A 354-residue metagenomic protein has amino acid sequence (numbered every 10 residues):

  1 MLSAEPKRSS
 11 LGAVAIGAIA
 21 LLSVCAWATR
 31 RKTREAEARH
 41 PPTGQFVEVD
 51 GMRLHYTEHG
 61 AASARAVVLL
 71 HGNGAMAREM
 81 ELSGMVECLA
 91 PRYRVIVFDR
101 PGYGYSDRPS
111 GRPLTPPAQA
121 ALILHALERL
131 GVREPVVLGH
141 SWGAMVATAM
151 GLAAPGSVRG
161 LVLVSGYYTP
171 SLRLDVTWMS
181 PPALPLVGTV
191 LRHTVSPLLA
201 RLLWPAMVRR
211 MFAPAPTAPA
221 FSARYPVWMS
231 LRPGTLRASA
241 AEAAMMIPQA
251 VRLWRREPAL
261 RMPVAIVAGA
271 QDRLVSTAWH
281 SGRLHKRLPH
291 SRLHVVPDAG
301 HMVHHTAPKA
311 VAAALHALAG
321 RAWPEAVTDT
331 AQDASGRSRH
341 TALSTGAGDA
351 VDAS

Functional and structural regions predicted by a protein language model:
P6-R30: Hydrophobic alpha-helical topogenic segments used for membrane insertion/localization
M52, E58-Y105: Conserved HGGG/HGGXW glycine-rich cap/lid loop of the alpha/beta-hydrolase fold
T57-H59, V97-G139, A313: Active-site loop/oxyanion-hole signature of alpha/beta-hydrolase fold enzymes
E87, A259, A265-A299: Conserved loop-alpha-helix segment in the C-terminal half of the alpha/beta-hydrolase fold that carries the catalytic
G139, G143, A147: Gly/Ala-rich beta-loop-alpha elbow adjacent to hydrolase catalytic centers
L152, L161-H193: Flexible "cap/lid" loop of the alpha/beta hydrolase fold
L172-V176, S196-A259: Conserved alpha/beta-hydrolase catalytic His-Asp/Glu region
P289-S354: Catalytic active-site module of serine/aspartate enzymes centered on a nucleophile-bearing elbow/loop
